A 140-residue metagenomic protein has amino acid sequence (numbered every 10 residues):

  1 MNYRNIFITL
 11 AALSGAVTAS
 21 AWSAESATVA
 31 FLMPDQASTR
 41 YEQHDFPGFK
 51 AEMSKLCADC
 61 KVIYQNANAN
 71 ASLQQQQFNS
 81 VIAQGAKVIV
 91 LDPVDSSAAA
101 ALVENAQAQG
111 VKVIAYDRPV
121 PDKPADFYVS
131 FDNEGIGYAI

Functional and structural regions predicted by a protein language model:
N2-N5, W22-I140: A residue-level marker of the well-folded mature domains of exported/periplasmic proteins
I8-V17: Bacterial N-terminal signal peptides
